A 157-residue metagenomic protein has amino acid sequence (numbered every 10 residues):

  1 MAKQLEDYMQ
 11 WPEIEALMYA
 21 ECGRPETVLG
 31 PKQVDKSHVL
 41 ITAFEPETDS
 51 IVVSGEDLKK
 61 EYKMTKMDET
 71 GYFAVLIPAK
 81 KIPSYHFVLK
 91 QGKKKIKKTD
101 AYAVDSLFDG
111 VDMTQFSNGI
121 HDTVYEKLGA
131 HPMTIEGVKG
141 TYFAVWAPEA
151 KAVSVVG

Functional and structural regions predicted by a protein language model:
M1-K36, D57-K63, M67-A144, E149-A150: The feature marks proteins involved in alpha-glucan
I41-A43, E47-E61, V145, A150-G157: Beta-strand-rich binding/interaction modules
